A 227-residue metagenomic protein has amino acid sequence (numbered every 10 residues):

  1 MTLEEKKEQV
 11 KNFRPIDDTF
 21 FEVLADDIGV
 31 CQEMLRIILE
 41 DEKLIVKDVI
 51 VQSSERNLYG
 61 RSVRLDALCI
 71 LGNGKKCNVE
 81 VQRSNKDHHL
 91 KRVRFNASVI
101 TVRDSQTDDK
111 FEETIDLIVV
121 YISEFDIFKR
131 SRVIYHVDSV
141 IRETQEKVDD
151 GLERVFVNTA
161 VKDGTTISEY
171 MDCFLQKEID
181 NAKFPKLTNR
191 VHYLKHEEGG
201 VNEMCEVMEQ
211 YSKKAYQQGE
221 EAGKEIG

Functional and structural regions predicted by a protein language model:
M1-E153, D163-T165, Q218: Accessory alpha/beta interaction modules
M1-K11, P15, T19, C77-Q82 (+1 more regions): Short, charged alpha-helical interaction segments and adjacent helix-coil junctions
